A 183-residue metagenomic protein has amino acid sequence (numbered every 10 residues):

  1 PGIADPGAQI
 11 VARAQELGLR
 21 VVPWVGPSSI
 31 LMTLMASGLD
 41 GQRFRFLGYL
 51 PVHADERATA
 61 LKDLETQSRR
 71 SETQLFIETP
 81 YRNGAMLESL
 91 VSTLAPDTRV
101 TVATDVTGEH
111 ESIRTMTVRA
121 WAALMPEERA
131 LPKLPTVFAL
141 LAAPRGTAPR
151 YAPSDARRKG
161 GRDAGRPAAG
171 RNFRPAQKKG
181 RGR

Functional and structural regions predicted by a protein language model:
G2-Q67: Class I SAM-dependent methyltransferase SAM-binding "motif I" and its flanking Rossmann-like core
R70-R183: A contiguous loop/helix-start segment that scaffolds small-molecule binding in enzyme catalytic cores
